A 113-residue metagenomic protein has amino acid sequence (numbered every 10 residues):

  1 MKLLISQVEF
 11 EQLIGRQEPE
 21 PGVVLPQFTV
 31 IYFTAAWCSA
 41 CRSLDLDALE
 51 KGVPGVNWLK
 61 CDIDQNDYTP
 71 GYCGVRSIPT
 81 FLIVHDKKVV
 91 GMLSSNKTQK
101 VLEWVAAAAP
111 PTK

Functional and structural regions predicted by a protein language model:
M1-T29, W104-K113: N-terminal leader/targeting and pre-domain segments
P26-Q27, T34-W37, S77: Short pre-active-site segment immediately N-terminal to redox-active cysteine/selenocysteine motifs in thiol-based
C38-C41, F81: The canonical Cys-X-X-Cys-His
A40-V53: Typically the conserved alpha-helix immediately C-terminal to a functionally engaged Cys/Sec in thioredoxin-like
D62-D64: Conserved acidic residues
G71-R76: A short glycine-leucine-enriched loop at secondary-structure breakpoints that most characteristically corresponds
S77, L82-K113: Non-catalytic, surface beta->alpha helical segment in thiol-disulfide oxidoreductase systems
